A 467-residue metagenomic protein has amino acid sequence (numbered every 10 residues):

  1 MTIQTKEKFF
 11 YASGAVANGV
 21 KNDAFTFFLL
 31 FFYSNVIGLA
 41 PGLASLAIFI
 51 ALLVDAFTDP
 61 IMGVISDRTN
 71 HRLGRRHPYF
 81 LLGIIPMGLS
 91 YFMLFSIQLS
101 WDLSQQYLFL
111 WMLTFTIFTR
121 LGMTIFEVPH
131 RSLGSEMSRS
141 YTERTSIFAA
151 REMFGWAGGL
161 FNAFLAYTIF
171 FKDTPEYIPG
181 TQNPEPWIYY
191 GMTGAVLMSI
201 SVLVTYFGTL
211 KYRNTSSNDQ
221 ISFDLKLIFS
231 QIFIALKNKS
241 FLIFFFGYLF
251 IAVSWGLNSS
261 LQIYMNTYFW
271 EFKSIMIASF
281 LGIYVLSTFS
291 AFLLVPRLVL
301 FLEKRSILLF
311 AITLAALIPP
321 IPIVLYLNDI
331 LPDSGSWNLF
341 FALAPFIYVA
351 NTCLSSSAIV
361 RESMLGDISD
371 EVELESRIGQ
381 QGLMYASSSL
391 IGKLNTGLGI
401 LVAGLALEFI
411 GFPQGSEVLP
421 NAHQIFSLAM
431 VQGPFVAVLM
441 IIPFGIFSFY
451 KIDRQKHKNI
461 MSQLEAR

Functional and structural regions predicted by a protein language model:
M1-R467: Membrane-embedded alpha-helical bundles of multi-pass transporters/translocases, especially carrier/permease families
